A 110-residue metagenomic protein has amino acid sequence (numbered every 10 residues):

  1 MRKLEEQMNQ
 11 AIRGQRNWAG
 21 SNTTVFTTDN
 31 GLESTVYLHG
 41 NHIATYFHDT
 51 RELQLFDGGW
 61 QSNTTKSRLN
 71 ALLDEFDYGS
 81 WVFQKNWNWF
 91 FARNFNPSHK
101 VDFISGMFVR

Functional and structural regions predicted by a protein language model:
M1-R110: Terminal leader/tail segments of proteins
